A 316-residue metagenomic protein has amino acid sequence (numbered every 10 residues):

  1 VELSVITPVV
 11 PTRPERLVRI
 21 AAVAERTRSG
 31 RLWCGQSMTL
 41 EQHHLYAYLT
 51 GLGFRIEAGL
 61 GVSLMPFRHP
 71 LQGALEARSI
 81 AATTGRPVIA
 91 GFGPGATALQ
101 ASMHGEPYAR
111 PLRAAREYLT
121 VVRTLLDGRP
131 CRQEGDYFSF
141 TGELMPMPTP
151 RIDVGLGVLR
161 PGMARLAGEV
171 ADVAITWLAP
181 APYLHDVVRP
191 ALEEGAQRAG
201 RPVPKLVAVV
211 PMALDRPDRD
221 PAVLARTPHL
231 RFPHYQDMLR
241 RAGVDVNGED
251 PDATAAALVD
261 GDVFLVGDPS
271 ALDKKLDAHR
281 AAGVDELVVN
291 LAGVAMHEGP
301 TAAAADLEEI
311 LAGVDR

Functional and structural regions predicted by a protein language model:
V1-R316: Active-site-adjacent structural elements that line small-molecule/cofactor binding pockets in enzymes
